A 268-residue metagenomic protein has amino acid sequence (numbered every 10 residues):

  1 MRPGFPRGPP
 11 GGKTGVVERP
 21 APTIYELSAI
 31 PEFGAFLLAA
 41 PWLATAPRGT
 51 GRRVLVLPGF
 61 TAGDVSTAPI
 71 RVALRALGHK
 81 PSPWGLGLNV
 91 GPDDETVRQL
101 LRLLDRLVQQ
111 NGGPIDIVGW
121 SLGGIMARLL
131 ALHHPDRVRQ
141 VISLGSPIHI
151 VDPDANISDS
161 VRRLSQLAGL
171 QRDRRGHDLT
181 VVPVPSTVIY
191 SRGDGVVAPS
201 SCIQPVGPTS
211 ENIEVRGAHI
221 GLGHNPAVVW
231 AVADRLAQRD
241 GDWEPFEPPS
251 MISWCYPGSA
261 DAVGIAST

Functional and structural regions predicted by a protein language model:
M1-L55, T67, V72, L77 (+2 more regions): Flexible, membrane-associating and regulatory peripheral segments of lipid-active enzymes
E18, L132-T268: Helical cap/lid subdomain of alpha/beta-hydrolase-fold lipid enzymes that gates access to the catalytic pocket
G49-G51, G112, G217, G221: Glycine-centered flexibility motif
R52-V65, P69, A73-W84, G91-P185 (+2 more regions): Serine-dependent carboxylesterase/thioesterase catalytic core of lipase-like alpha/beta-hydrolase/SGNH enzymes
G85-L88, R216: Short, histidine-centered active-site or binding-site loop motifs used for metal coordination, general acid-base
